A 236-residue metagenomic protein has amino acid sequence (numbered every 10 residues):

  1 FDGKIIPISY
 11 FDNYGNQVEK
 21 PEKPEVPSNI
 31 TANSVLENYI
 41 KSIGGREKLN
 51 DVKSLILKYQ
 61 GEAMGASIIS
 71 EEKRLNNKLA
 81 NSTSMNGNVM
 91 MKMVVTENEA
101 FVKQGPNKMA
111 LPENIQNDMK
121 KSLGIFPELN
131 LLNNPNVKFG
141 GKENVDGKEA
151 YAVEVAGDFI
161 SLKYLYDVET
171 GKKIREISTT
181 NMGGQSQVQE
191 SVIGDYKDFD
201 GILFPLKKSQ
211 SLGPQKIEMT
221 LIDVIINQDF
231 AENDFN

Functional and structural regions predicted by a protein language model:
F1-G3, V89, E149-F235: Gly/Pro-enriched, hydrophobic low-complexity segments that function as extracytoplasmic propeptides/linkers
F1-S34: Extracellular/periplasmic ectodomains of large secreted or surface enzymes and adhesion receptors
Y10, V52-L55, V137-G140, V153 (+3 more regions): Generic beta-strand hydrophobic packing signal
P27-S34, T96-L162, V168-E169, T179-V188 (+1 more regions): Flexible, processing/modification-adjacent segments and terminal tails in exported/periplasmic/extracellular proteins
I30, S34-N107, N136-N144: N-terminal mature ectodomain segment of secretory-pathway/periplasmic proteins
I69-R74, K92-E97, M109-N117, Y166 (+2 more regions): Short amphipathic beta-strand/extended segments with alternating polar/hydrophobic composition
N77-S82, F101-Q104, K120-L123, D198-G201 (+1 more regions): Short, surface-exposed linear segments at secondary-structure transitions and domain or protein termini
